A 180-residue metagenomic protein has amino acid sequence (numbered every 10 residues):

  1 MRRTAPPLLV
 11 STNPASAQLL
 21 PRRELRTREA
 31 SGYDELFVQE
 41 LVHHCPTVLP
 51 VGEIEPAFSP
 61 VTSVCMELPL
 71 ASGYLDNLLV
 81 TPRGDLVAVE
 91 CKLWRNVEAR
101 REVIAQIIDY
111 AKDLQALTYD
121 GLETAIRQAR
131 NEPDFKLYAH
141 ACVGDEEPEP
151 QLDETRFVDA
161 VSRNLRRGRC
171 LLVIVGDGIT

Functional and structural regions predicted by a protein language model:
M1-T180: Charged, terminal alpha-helix-loop-beta segments that serve as non-catalytic nucleic-acid engagement and/or assembly
